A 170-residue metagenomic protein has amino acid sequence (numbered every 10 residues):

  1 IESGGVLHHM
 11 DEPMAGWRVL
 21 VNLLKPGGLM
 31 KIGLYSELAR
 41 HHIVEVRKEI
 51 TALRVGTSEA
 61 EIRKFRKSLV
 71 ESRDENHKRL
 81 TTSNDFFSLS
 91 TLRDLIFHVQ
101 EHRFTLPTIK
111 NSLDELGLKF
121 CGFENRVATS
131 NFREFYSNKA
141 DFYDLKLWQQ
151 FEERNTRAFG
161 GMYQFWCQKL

Functional and structural regions predicted by a protein language model:
I1, P26-I32, L118-G122, Q164: Beta-sheet entry/capping signal
I1-M14, M30, S36-L38: A short SAM/SAH-binding and catalytic strip from SAM-dependent methyltransferases
H8, E12, V19, T57 (+1 more regions): Catalytic cores of large soluble enzymes that bind and process phosphate-bearing ligands
M14-L29: A short glycine-rich, Lys/Arg-flanked "PGG" loop and its adjoining helix->strand segment in the class I
A15-V19, E45-T51, S137-K139: Short secondary-structure boundary/capping segments
L23-G27, G56-A60, L116, L170: Secondary-structure transition/capping motifs at alpha-helix termini and the adjoining loop/turn into the next element
L29-L80: Conserved class I S-adenosyl-L-methionine
I62-L170: Rossmann-like AdoMet/SAM-dependent catalytic core
